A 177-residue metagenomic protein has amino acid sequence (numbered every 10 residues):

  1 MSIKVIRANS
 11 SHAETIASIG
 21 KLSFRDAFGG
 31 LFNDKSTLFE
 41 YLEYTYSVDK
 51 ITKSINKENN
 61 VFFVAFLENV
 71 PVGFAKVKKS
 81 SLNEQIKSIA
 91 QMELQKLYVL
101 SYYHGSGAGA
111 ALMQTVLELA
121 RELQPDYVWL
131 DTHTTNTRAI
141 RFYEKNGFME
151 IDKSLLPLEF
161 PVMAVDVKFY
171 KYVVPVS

Functional and structural regions predicted by a protein language model:
S2-K4: Extreme N-terminal starter segment of soluble prokaryotic enzymes
R7-A13, S18-G30, F39-Y102, M113-T115 (+4 more regions): Acetyl-CoA-dependent GNAT
K35-S36: Flexible, solvent-exposed loop segments that connect beta-strands
N69, G73, G107-G109, G147: Conserved phosphate-binding and hydrolysis motifs of nucleotide-dependent enzymes
S88-M92, D126-W129, H133-I140, E144-N146 (+1 more regions): C-terminal "cap" of GNAT-fold acetyltransferases
L100-Y102, S106, T134-T135: Active-site acidic-Proline motif in GNAT/NAT acetyltransferases
G105-E118, R141-K145: Conserved acetyl-CoA-binding loop-helix of GNAT-fold acetyltransferases
S106, L123-D126: Short coil/turn segments at alpha/beta junctions that flank glycine-rich nucleotide-binding fingerprints
